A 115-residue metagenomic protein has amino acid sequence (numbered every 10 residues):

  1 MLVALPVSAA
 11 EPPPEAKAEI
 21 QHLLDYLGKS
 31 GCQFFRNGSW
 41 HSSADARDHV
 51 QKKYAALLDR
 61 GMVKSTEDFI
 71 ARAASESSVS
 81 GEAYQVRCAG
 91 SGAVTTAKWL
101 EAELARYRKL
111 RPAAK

Functional and structural regions predicted by a protein language model:
A4-P6: N-terminal signal peptide c-region/cleavage motif recognized by signal peptidases
A10-A56: N-terminal secretory signal peptides
G38-K115: Compact alpha-helical subdomains of small soluble proteins
